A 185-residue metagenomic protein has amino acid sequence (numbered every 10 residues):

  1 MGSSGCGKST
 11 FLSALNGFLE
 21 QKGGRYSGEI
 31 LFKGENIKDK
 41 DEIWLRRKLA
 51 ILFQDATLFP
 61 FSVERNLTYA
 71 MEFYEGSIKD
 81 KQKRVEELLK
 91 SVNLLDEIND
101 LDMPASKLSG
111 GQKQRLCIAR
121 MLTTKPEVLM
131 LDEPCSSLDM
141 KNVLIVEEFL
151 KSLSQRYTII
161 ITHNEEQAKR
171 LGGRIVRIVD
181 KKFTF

Functional and structural regions predicted by a protein language model:
G17, E29-W44: ABC ATPase NBD Q-loop/coupling interface
K22, A56-R65: Conserved catalytic motifs of ABC-family nucleotide-binding domains
E64-E72, Q82: Short helical segment in ABC ATPase nucleotide-binding domains corresponding to the A-loop/adjacent helical element
K79-N99: Conserved ABC ATPase "signature" region
M103-L108, Q112: Conserved ABC ATPase signature
I118: Hydrophobic anchor residue at the start of the ABC signature
L129-D132: Catalytic Walker B motif of ABC-type/P-loop ATPase nucleotide-binding domains
